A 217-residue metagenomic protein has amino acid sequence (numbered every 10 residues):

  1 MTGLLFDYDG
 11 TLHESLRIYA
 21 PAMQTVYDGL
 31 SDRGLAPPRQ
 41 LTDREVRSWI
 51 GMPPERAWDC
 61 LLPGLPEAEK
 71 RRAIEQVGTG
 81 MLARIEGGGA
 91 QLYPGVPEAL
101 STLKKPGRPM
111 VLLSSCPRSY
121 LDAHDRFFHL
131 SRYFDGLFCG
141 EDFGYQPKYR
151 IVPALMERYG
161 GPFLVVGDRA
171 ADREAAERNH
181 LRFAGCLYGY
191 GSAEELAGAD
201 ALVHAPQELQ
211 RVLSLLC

Functional and structural regions predicted by a protein language model:
T2-P94: N-terminal helical cap/lid subdomain that shapes the substrate entry/recognition surface in HAD-like hydrolases
T11, S114-C116: Conserved phosphate-coupling serine/threonine residues in phosphotransfer and NTP-handling enzymes
V46, L130-Q146: A short, structured active-site edge motif that brings together acidic residues
A83-L112, D122, Y149: Short, acidic loop-to-helix structural element flanking the phosphoryl-transfer center in phosphate-processing enzymes
P97-K104, M156, R173-E177: Surface-exposed amphipathic alpha-helices with a cationic face
K105-R108, E157-P162, L216-C217: Glycine-rich phosphate-binding loop signature in dinucleotide/nucleotide-binding domains
Q146-R173: Conserved Lys-Pro-Asp/Glu-containing loop-to-beta segment of HAD-superfamily phosphomonoesterases, centered on
V165-V203: Acidic, Mg2+-coordinating phosphoryl-transfer loop and its flanking beta/alpha structural elements, shared across
